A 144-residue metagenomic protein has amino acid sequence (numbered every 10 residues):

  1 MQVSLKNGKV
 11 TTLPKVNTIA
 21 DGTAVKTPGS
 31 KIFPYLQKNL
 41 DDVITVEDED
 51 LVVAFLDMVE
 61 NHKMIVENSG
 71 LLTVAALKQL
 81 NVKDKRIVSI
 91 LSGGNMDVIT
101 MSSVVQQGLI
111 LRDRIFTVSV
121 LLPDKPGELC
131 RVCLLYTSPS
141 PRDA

Functional and structural regions predicted by a protein language model:
M1-K38, K78-P123: Glycine-rich phosphate/pyrophosphate-binding loop at beta-loop-alpha junctions
G29-K85: Active-site-adjacent helical/loop segments in soluble small-molecule enzymes
A54, V132-L135: Generic alpha-helical secondary-structure signal
G127-R131: Short, conserved charged micro-motifs
Y136-D143: Conserved small/polar residues in nucleotide/adenosyl-binding loops
